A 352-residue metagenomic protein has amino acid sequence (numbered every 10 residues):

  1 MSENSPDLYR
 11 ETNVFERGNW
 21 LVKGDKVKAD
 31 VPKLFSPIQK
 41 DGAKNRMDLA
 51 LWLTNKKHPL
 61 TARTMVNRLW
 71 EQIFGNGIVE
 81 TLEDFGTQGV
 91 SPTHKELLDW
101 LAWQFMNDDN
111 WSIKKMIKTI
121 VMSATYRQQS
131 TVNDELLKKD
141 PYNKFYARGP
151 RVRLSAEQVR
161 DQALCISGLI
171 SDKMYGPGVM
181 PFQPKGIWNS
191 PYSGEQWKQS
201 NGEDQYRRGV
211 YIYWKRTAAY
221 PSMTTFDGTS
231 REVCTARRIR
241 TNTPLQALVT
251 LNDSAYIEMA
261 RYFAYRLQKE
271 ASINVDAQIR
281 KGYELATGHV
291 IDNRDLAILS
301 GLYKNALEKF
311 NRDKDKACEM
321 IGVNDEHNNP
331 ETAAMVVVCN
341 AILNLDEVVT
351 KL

Functional and structural regions predicted by a protein language model:
M1-N201, E232-R238, L251-E319, N329-P330 (+2 more regions): Primarily short, surface-exposed interaction patches in extracytoplasmic proteins
Y213-R216, T224-C234: A structural supersecondary motif
V338: Short, surface-exposed polybasic-aromatic patches that bind anionic ligands, especially phosphate groups
A341-K351: Short, low-complexity, Pro/Ser/Thr/Gly-rich segments in the mature regions of secreted, periplasmic
